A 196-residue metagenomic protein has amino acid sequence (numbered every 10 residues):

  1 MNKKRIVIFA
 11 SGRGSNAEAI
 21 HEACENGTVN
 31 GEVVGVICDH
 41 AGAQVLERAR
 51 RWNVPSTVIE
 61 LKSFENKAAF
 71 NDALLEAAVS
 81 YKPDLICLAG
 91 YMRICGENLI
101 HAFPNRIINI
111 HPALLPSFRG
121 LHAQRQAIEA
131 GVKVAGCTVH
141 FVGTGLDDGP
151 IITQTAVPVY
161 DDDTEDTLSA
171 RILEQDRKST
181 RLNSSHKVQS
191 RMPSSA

Functional and structural regions predicted by a protein language model:
M1-Q44, R48: N-terminal Rossmann-like dinucleotide-binding module
A23, A89-S179: Donor/substrate-binding cores of folate-linked one-carbon enzymes
V29-A73: Short, surface-exposed acidic-centric catalytic microdomains
C38-D39, K62-S63, K67-A68, Y81-E97: N-terminal glycine-rich "phosphate-gripper" loop used for MgATP/nucleotide binding and carboxylate activation
P55, D84, K133: Residue-level detector of anion-binding/catalytic polar loops
D72-Y81: Short, well-structured alpha-helical segments in soluble
K178, L182-A196: Single conserved hydrophobic/aromatic residue that forms the stacking wall/gate of nucleotide- or nucleobase-binding
